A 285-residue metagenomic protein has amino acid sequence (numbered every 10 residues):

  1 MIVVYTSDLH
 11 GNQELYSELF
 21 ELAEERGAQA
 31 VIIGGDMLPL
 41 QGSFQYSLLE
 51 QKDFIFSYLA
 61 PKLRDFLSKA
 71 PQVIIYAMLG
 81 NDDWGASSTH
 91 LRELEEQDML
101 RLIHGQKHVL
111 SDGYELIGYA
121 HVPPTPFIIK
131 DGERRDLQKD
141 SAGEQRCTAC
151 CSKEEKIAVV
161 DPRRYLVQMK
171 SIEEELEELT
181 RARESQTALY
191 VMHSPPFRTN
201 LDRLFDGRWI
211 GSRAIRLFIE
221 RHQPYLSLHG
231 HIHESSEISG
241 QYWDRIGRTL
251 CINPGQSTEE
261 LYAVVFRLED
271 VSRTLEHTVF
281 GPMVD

Functional and structural regions predicted by a protein language model:
M1-H10, G113-V122, C147-C150, L189-H193 (+2 more regions): Active-site-proximal beta-strand elements of phosphoester/diester hydrolases
Y5-S7, V31-D36, I74-D82, R101-G105 (+4 more regions): Active-site neighborhood of phospho(di)ester-bond hydrolases with catalytic His/Asp-centered motifs
S7, L38-I55, P126-D136, D140-S141 (+1 more regions): Acidic/histidine-rich helix-loop elements that form or flank divalent-metal/phosphate-binding sites at the catalytic
H10-E14, L38-G42, A77-T89, V109-L110 (+4 more regions): Active-site environment of divalent metal-dependent phosphoester hydrolases
Q13-S111, P254: Core catalytic region of metal-dependent phosphoesterases/phosphodiesterases, especially metallo-beta-lactamase-like
L38, F44-F56, R183-Q223: Active-site-proximal segments of metal-dependent phosphoesterases and phosphodiesterases across multiple
K107-D112, R213-R221, E234-D285: Binuclear metal-dependent phosphoesterase catalytic core
Y114-F205: Active-site-proximal loop/helix segment associated with metal-binding centers of metalloenzymes
